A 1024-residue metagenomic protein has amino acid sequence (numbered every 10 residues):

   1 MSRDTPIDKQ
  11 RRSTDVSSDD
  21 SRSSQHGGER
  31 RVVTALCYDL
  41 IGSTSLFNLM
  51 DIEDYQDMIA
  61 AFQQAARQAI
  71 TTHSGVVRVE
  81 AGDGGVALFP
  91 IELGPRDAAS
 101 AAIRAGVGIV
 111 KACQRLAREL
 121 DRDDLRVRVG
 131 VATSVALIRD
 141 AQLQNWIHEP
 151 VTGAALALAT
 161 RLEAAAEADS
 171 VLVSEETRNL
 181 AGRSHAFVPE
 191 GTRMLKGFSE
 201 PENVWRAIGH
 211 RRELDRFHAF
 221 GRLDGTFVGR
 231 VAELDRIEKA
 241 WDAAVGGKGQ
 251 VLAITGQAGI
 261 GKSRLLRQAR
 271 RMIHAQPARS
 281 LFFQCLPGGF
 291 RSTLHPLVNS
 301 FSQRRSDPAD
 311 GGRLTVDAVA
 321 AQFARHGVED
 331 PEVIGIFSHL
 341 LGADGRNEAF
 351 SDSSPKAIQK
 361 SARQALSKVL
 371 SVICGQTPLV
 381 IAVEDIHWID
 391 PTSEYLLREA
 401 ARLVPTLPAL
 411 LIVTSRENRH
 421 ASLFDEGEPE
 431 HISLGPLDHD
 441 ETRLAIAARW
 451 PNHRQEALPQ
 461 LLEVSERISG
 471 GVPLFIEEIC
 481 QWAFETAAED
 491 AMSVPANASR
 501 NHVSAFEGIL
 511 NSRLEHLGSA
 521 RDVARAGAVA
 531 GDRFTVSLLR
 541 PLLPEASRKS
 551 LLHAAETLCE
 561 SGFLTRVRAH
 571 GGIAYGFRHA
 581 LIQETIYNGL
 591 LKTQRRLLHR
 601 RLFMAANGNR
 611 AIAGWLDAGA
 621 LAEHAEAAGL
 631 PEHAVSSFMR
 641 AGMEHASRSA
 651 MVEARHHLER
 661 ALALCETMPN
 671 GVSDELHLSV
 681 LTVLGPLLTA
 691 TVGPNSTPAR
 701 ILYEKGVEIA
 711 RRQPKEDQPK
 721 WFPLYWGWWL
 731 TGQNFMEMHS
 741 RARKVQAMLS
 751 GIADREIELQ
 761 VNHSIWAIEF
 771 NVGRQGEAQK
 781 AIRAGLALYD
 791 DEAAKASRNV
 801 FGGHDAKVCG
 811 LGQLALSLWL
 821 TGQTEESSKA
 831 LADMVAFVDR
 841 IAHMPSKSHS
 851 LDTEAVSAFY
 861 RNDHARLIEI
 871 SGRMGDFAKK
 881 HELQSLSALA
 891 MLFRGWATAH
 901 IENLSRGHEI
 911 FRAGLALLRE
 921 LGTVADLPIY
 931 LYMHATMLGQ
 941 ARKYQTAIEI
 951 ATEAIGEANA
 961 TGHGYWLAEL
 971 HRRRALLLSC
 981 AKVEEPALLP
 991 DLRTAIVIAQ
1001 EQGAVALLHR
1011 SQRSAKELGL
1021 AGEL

Functional and structural regions predicted by a protein language model:
M1-A81, A382: Juxtacatalytic helix/coil linker segments that couple regulatory or sensory modules to the catalytic cores
M1-S23, A349, A409, P698 (+3 more regions): C-terminal non-catalytic interaction modules
S2-Q10, A136-I138, A165-V231, S561: Cytosolic regulatory/linker segments at or just downstream of nucleotide-handling modules in signal-transduction
V32, C37-G42, R67-A101, Q114-A154 (+1 more regions): Catalytic core of nucleotidyl cyclases, primarily class III adenylyl/guanylyl cyclases
S174, E202-R206, L214-V228, A253-I260 (+7 more regions): Short secondary-structure boundary elements
L265-Q376, W388, L474: Conserved phosphate-binding/catalytic loops and adjacent sensor/switch elements of nucleotide-binding enzymes, spanning
L266, T565-R566, T585-I757, S764-L788 (+7 more regions): Inter-helical turn/loop elements of alpha-helical hairpins
L396-S433: Sensor-1/coupling segment of RecA-like P-loop NTPase cores
